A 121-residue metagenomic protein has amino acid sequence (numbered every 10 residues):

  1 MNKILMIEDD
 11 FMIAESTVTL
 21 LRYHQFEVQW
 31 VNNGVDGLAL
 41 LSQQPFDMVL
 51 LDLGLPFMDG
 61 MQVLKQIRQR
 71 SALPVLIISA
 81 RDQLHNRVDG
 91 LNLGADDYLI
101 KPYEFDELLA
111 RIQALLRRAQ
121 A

Functional and structural regions predicted by a protein language model:
M1-Q120: N-terminal/domain-start alpha-helical segments
